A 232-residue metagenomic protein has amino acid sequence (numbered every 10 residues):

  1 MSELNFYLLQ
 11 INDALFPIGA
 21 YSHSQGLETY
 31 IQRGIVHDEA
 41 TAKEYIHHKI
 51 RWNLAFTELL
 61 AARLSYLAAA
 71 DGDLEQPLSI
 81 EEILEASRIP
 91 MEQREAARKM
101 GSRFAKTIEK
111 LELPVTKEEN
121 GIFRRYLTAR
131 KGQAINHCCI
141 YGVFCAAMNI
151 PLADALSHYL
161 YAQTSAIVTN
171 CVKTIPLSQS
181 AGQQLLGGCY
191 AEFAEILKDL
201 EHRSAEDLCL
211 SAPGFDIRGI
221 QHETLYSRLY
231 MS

Functional and structural regions predicted by a protein language model:
L4-G72: Glycine/small-residue-rich interface belts in oligomeric ring/scaffold proteins and their assembly partners
N5, L9-F16, R88-E92, C145-A146 (+1 more regions): Extended, non-catalytic structural segments that build the interaction scaffolds of large macromolecular assemblies
P17-I18, S22, L54, E58-A61 (+9 more regions): Short, contiguous, pocket-lining structural segments that sit at or immediately flank catalytic/ligand-binding sites
Y30-A40, L111-V115, N149-A155, T174-A181: Inter-helical turn/loop segments and adjacent helix faces that build the functional surface of alpha-helical bundle
L59, L64, D71-M148: Internal, conserved structured core segments that host functional sites
R130-I175: A contiguous pocket-lining binding segment that forms or flanks enzyme active sites
A162-S232: C-terminal auxiliary extensions adjacent to catalytic cores
